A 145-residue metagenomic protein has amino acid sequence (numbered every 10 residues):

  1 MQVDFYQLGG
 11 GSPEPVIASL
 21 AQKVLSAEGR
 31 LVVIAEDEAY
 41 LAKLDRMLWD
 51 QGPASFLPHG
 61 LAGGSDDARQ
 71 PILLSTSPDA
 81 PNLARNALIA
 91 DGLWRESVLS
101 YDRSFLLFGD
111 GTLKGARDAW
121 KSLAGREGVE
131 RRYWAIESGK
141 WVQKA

Functional and structural regions predicted by a protein language model:
M1-L44: Long, hydrophobic N-terminal alpha-helical segment
L8-G9, I34-E38, I89-L93, F108-D110: Structural motif
P15, P81-E96: An N-terminal amphipathic alpha-helical segment
L20-K23, M47-Q51, S104-F105, W120-G125: Short, solvent-exposed amphipathic alpha-helical segments in soluble enzyme and RNA/protein-processing domains
G29-R30, L83-R85, D102: Short coil/turn segments at beta-strand junctions that form active-site/ligand-binding loops
V32-I34, L73-S75, L88-I89, F105: Structural motif
R46-R85: Helix-adjacent hinge/juxtasegments
D102-A145: Glycine-rich, aromatic-bearing surface loops/beta-hairpins
